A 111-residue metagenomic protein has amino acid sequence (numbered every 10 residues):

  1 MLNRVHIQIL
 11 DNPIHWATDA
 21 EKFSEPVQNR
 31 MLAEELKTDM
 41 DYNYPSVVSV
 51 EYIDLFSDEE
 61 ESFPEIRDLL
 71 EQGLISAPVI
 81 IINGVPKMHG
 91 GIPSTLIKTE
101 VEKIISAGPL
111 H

Functional and structural regions predicted by a protein language model:
M1-R4, P109-H111: Short, Lys/Arg-enriched, disordered terminal segments
L2-Y44: Local sequence-structure signature of Cys/Sec-based thiol-disulfide redox active-site neighborhoods
D41-Y44, L70-E71, I105: N-terminal cationic-hydrophobic initiation segments that often serve targeting/anchoring roles
S46, E51-G73: Thioredoxin-like thiol-disulfide oxidoreductase module
L69-G84: Short, structured active-site "lid" loops
N83-P109: Non-catalytic, surface beta->alpha helical segment in thiol-disulfide oxidoreductase systems
